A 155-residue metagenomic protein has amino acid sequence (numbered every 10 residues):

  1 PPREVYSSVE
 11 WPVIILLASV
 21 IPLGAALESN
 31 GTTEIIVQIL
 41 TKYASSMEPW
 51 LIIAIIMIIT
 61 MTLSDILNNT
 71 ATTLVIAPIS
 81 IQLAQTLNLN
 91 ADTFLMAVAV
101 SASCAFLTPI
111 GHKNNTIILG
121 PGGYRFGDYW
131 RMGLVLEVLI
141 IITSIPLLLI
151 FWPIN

Functional and structural regions predicted by a protein language model:
P2, W11, A91-D92, F126: Alpha-helix N-cap/start motif
E4-I35, W50-T62: Core transmembrane alpha-helical segments of multi-pass membrane transporters/permeases
A18-G24, I53-S64, I81, S101-A102 (+1 more regions): Hydrophobic core segments of alpha-helical transmembrane domains in multi-pass membrane transport and ion-translocation
A25-T33, T62-V75, A105-K113: Short helix-coil transition sites and intra-membrane helix breaks within transmembrane domains of multi-pass
I35-I39, A71-L83, L95, A99 (+1 more regions): Re-entrant/interfacial helical elements at transmembrane boundaries that shape and gate the permeation pathway
I36-W50: Membrane interface segments of multi-pass transport proteins and intramembrane proteases
S46-L83, L87, A91, A99: Hydrophobic alpha-helical transmembrane segments of multi-pass integral membrane proteins, predominantly secondary
A99-N155: Juxtamembrane and boundary regions of transmembrane helices in multi-pass small-molecule transporters and channels
